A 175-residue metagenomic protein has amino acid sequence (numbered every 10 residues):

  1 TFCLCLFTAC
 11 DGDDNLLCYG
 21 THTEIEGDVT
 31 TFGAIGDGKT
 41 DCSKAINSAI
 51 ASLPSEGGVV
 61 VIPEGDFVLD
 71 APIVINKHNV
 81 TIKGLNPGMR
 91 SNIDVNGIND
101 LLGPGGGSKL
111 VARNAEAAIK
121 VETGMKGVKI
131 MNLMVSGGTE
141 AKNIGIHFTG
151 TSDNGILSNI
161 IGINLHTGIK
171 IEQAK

Functional and structural regions predicted by a protein language model:
L6-A9: C-terminal motif of bacterial Sec signal peptides marking the signal peptidase cleavage site
D14-A45: Right-handed parallel beta-helix/beta-solenoid
T21-D28, P104-G106, G124, K129: A short, polar/charged loop/turn motif at coil->beta-strand junctions and beta-hairpin connectors
T31-I35, N114, M134, T139 (+1 more regions): Short, histidine-centered active-site or binding-site loop motifs used for metal coordination, general acid-base
N47-I50, P54-D100, G107-A115, M134-V135: N-terminal extracellular ligand-recognition/capping segment immediately after the signal peptide
P72-N76, M89-L102, A117-G124, K142-T151 (+1 more regions): Glycine-rich beta-solenoid repeat tracts in large extracellular/virion proteins
N79-L85, K126-G137, D153-H166, K175: Right-handed parallel beta-helix
